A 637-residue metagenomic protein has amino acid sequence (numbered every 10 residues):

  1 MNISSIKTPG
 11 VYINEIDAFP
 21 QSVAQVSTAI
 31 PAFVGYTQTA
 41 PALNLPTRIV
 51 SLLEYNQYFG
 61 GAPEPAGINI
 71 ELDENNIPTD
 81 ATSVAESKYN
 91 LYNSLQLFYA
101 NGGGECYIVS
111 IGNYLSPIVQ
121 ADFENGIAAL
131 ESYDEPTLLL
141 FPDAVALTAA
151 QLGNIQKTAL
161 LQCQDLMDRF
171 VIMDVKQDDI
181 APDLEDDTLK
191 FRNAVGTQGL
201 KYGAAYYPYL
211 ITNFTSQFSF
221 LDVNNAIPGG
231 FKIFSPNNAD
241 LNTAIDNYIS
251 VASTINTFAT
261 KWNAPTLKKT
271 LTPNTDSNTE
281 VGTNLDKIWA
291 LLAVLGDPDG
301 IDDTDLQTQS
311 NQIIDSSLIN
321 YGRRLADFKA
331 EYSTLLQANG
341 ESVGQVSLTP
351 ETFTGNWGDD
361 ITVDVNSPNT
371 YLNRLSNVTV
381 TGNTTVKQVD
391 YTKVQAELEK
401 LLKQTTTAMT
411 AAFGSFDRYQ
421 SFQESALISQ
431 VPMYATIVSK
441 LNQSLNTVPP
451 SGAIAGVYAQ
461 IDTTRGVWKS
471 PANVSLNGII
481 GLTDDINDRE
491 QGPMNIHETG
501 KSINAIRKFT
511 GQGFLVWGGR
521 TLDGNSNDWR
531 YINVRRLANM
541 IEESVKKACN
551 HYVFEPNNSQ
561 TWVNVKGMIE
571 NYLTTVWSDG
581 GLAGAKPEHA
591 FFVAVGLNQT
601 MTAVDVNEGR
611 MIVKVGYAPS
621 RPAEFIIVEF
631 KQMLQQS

Functional and structural regions predicted by a protein language model:
M1-V109, N125, E131-V145, Q151 (+1 more regions): Structured, hydrophobic secondary-structure cores that serve as assembly/anchoring elements
G112-A128: A short, well-structured beta->alpha microelement
I118-V119, T148-A150: Active-site-adjacent loop/helix micro-motif of nuclease/hydrolase catalytic cores
T158: Histidine-anchored nucleotide/phosphate-binding helix
